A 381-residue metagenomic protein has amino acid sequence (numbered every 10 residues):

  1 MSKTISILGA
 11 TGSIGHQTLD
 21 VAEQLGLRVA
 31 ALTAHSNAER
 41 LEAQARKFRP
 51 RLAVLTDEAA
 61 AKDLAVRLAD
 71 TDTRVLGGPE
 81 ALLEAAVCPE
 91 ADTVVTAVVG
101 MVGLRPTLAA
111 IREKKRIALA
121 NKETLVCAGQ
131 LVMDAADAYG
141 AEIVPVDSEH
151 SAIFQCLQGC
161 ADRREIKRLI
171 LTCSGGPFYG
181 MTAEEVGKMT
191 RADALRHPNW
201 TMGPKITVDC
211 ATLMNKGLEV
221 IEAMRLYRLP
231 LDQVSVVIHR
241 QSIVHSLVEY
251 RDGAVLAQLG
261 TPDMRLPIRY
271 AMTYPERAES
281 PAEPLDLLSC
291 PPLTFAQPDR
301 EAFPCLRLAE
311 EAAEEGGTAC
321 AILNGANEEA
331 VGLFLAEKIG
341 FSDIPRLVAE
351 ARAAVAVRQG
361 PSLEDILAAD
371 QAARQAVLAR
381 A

Functional and structural regions predicted by a protein language model:
M1-A381: Catalytic, metal-anchored helix/loop core of enzyme active sites in primary metabolism
